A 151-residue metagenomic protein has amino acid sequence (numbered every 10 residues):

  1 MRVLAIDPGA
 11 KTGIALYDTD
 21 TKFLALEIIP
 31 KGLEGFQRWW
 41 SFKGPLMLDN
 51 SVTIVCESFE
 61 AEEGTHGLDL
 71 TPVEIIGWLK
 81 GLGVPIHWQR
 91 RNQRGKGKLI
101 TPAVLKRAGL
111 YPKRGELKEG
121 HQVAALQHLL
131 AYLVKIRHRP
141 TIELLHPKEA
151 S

Functional and structural regions predicted by a protein language model:
M1-S151: Phosphate- and other anionic-substrate recognition elements at nucleic-acid/protein interfaces
